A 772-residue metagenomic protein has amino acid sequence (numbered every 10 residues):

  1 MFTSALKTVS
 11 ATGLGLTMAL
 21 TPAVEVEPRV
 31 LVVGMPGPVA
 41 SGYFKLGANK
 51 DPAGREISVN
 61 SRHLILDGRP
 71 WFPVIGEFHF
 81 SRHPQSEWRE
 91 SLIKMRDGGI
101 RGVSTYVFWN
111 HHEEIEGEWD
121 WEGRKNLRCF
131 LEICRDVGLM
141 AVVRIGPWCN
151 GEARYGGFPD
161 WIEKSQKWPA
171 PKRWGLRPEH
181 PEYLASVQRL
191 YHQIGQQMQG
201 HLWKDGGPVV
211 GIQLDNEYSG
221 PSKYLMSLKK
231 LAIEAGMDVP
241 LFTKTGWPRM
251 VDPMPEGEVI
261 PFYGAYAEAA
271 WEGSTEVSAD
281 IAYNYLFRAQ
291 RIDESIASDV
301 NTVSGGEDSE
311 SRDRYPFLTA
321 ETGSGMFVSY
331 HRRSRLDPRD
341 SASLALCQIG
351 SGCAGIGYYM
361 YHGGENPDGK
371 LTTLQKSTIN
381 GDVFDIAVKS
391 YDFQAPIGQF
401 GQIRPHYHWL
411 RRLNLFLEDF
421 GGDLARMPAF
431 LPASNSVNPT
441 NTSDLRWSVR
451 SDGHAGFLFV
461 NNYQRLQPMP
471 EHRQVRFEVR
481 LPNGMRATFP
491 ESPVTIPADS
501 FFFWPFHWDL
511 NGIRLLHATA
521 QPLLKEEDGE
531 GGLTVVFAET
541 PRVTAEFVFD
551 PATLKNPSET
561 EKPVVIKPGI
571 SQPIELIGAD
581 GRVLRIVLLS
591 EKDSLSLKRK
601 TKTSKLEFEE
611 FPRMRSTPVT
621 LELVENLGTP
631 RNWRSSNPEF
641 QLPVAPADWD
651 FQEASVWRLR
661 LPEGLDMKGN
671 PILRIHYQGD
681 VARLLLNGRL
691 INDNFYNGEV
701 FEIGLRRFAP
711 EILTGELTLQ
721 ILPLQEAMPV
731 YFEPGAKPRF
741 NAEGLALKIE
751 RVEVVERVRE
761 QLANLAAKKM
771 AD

Functional and structural regions predicted by a protein language model:
S10-A19: Bacterial N-terminal signal peptides
P28, K172, Y183-M198, D205-Q213 (+8 more regions): Carbohydrate-binding surfaces of carbohydrate-active enzymes
V30, P38-K50, E56-S58, L66 (+5 more regions): Extended carbohydrate-recognition surfaces in non-catalytic/accessory domains of CAZymes and lectin-like proteins
P36-P38, F44-E56, S61-S86, I93-D97 (+4 more regions): Extended substrate-binding grooves/exosites of carbohydrate-active enzymes
W71, I691-N692: Short hydrophobic beta-strand segments in globular cytosolic domains
V74-G76, V103-T105, A141-I145, V210-L214 (+3 more regions): Hydrophobic faces of well-ordered beta-strands that scaffold small-molecule active sites in alpha/beta enzyme cores
W88-G156, D160, K229-E234: Aromatic-lined substrate-binding rim segments of carbohydrate-active enzymes
L665-N687, L719-Q720: Aromatic-lined ligand-binding clefts that engage carbohydrates, nucleic acids, or primary amines
